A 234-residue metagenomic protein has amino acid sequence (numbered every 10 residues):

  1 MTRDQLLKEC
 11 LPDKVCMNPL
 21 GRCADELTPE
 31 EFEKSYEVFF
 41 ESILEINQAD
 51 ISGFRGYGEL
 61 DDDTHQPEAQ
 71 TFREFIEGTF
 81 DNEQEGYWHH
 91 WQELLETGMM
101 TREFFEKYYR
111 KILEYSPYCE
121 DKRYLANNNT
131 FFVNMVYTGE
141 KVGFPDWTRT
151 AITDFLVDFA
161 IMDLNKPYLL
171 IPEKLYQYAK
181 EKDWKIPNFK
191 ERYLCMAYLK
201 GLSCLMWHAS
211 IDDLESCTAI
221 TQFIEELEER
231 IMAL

Functional and structural regions predicted by a protein language model:
M1-L11, D121-Y124, T138-V142, A233-L234: Conserved NTP-binding catalytic cores of kinases and kinase-like/nucleotidyltransferase enzymes across multiple kinase
T2, C204-L234: ATP/Mg2+ or Mg2+-diphosphate-binding catalytic cores that bind nucleotide phosphates or diphosphates via glycine-rich
T2, F32-E37, Q48-N128, I220-L227: An alpha-helical support segment within catalytic cores of ATP-dependent transferases
T2-S35: Conserved structural core of kinase catalytic domains
P29, E33-F40, L169, L214-T221: Non-membrane alpha-helical structural segments and their capping/turn regions in soluble enzymes
I43, N47-D50, D163: Protein kinase-like catalytic domain
R123-A126, F131, V136-K190: Active-site Asp-x-Gly
L194-C204: Hydrophobic alpha-helical segments that form the core of small-molecule binding pockets and/or dimer interfaces
